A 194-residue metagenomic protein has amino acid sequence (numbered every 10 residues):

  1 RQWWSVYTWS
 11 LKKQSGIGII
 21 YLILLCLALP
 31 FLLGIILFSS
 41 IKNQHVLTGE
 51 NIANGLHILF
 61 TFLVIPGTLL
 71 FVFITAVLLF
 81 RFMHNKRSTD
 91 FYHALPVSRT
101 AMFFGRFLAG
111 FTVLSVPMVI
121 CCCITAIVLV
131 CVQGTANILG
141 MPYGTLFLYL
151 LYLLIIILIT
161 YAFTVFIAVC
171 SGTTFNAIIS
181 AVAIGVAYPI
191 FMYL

Functional and structural regions predicted by a protein language model:
R1, I35-G55, M141, I178 (+1 more regions): Terminal transmembrane helical anchor/hairpin motif
R1-L22: Aromatic- and glycine-rich beta-strand/loop motifs that create alpha-glucan
V6-Y7, L11, V97-A101, G105 (+1 more regions): Hydrophobic, small-residue-rich membrane helices and short re-entrant helix-turn-helix hairpins that build
S15-I41, F62-I74, A181-F191: Hydrophobic alpha-helical transmembrane segments of multi-pass membrane transport/permease proteins
P30-V46, C122-T135, L194: Membrane-helix interface motif
N54-I58, A109-G172, N176, A181 (+1 more regions): Secretory targeting signals
L59-S88, R99: Long, hydrophobic alpha-helical segments
F80-T112: Helix-loop-helix units of permease transmembrane domains in multi-pass membrane transporters, especially ABC
